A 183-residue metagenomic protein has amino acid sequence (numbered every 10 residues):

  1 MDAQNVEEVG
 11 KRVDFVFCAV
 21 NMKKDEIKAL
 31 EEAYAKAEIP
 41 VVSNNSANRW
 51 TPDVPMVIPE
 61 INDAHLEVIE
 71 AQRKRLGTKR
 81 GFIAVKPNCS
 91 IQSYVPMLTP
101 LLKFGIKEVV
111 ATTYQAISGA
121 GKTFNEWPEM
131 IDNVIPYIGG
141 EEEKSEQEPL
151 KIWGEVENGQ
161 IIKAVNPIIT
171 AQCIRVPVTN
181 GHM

Functional and structural regions predicted by a protein language model:
M1-M130, V134-Y137, I161: N-terminal Rossmann-like NAD(P) cofactor-binding subdomain of oxidoreductases, focused on the glycine-rich
S118-M183: Charged docking surfaces used in two-component/phosphorelay signaling
